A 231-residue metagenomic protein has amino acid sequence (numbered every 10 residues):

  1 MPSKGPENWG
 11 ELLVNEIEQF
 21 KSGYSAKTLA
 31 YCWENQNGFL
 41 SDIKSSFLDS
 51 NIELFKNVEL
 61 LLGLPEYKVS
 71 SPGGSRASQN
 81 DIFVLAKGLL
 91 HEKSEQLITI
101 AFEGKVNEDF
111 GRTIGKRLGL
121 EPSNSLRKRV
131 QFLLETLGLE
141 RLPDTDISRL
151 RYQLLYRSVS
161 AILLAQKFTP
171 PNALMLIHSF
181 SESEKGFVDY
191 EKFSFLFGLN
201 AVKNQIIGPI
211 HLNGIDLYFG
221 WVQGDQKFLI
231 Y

Functional and structural regions predicted by a protein language model:
M1-S75: Acidic-basic catalytic patches of nuclease active cores, encompassing PD-(D/E)XK and other metal-cofactor nuclease
E66-G74, N80-H91, I162-A165: Catalytic micro-motifs at enzyme active sites that drive phosphoryl/nucleotidyl and oxygen chemistry
S75-N80, L97, T145, R149-V159 (+1 more regions): Short, well-structured alpha-helical interface segments that form or flank functional binding sites
I82-V84, G88, I98-V106: Conserved catalytic cores of phosphodiester-cleaving nucleases, focusing on short active-site segments
L89-L97, T169: Short, solvent-exposed loop/turn segments that connect beta-strands within catalytic domains and beta-strand-rich
K93, S123-R127, Y231: Charged, low-complexity, intrinsically disordered terminal regions
V106-S179: Catalytic cores of nucleic-acid endonucleases
Q153-Y231: Non-catalytic C-terminal interaction segments of nucleic acid-processing enzymes
